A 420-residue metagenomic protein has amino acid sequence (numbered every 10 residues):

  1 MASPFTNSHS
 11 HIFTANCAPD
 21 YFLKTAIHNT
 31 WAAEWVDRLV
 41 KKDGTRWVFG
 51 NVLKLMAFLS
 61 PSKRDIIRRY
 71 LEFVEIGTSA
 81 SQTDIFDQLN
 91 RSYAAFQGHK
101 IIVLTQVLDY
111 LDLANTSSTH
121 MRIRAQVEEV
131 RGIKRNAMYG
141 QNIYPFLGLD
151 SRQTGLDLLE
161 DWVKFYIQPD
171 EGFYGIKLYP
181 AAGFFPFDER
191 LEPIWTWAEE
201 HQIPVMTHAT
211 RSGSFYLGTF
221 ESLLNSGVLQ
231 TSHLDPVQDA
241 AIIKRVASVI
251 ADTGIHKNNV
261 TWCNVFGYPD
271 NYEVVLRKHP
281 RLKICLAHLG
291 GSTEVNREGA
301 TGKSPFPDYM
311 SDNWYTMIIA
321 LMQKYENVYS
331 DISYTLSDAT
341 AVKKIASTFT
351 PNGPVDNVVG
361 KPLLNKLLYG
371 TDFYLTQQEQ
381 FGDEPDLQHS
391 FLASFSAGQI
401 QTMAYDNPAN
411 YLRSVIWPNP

Functional and structural regions predicted by a protein language model:
M1-S8, P19-R91, Y174, P180 (+1 more regions): Mid-to-C-terminal alpha-helical segments outside catalytic/metal-binding sites
T6-S10, V103-T105, I143-L147, Y174-L178 (+4 more regions): Hydrophobic faces of well-ordered beta-strands that scaffold small-molecule active sites in alpha/beta enzyme cores
N16-L23, S117, Y216-E221, N296-A300 (+3 more regions): Short aromatic-enriched loop/helix-cap "lid" or pocket-rim segments at secondary-structure transitions that line
H28, F184-L368: Catalytic pocket-lining loop regions of alpha/beta-barrel enzymes, especially the amidohydrolase/enolase/GH5 lineages
I66-I76, I85-S151: Short, well-structured secondary-structure segments
T78-Q82, L111-I123, S151-L158, A182-E189 (+4 more regions): Acidic-and-aromatic substrate-binding clefts and catalytic sites of carbohydrate-active enzymes
Q88-I102, G132-I143, P169-D170, N271-I284 (+3 more regions): A structural motif corresponding to the C-terminal end of an alpha-helix and its immediate exit/capping segment
T154-F187, P193, S214, E221: Fungal eukaryote-biased detector of long internal structured cores
